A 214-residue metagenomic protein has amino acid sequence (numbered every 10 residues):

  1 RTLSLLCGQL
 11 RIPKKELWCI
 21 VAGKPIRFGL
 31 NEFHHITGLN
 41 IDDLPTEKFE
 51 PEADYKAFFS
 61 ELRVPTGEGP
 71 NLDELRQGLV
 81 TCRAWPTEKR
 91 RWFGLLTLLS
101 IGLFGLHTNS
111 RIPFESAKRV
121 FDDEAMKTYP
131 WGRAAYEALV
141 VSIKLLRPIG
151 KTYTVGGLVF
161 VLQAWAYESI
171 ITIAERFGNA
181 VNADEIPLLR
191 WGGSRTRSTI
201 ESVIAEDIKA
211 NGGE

Functional and structural regions predicted by a protein language model:
R1-E214: Structural stabilizers in ordered domains
